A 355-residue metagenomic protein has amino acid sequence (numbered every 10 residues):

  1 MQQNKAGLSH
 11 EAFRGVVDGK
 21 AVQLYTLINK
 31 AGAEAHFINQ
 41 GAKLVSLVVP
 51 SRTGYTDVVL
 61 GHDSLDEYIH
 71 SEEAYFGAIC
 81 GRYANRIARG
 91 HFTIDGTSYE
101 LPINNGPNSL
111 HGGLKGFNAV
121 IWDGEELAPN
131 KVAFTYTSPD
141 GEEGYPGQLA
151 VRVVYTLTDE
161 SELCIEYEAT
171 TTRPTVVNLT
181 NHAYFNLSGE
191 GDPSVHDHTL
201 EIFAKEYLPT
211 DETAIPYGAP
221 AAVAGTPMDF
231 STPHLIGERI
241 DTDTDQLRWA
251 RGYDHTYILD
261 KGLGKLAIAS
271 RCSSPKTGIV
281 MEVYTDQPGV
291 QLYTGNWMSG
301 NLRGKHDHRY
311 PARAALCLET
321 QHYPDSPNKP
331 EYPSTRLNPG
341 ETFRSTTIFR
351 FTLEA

Functional and structural regions predicted by a protein language model:
Q2-A355: An exposed, glycine/acidic-rich loop-and-rim segment of catalytic or binding clefts
